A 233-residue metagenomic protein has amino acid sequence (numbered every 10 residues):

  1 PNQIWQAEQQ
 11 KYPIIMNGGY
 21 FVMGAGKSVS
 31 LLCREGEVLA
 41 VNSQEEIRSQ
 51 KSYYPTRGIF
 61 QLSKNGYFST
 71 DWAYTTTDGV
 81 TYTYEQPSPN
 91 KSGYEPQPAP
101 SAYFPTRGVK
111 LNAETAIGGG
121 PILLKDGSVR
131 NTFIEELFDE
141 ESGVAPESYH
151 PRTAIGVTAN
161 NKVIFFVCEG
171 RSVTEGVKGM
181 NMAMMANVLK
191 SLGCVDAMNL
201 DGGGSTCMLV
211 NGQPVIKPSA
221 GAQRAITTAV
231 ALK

Functional and structural regions predicted by a protein language model:
P1-K233: Gly/Ser/Thr/Pro-rich low-complexity, intrinsically disordered segments
